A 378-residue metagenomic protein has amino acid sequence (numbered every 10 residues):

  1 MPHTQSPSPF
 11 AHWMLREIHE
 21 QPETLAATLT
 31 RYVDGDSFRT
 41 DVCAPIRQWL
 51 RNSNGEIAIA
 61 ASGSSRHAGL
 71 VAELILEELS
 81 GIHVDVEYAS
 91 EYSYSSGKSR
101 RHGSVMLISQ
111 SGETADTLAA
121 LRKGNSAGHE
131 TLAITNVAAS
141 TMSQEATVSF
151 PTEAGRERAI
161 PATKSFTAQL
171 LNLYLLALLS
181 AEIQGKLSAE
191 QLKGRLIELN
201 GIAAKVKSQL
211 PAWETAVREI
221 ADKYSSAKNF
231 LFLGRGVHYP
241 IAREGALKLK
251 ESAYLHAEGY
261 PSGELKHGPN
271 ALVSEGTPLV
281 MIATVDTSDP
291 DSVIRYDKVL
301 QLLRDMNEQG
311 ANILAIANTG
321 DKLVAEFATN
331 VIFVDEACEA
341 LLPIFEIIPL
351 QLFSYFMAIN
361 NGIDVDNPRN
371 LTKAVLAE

Functional and structural regions predicted by a protein language model:
M1-E378: A SIS-like phosphosugar-recognition module
